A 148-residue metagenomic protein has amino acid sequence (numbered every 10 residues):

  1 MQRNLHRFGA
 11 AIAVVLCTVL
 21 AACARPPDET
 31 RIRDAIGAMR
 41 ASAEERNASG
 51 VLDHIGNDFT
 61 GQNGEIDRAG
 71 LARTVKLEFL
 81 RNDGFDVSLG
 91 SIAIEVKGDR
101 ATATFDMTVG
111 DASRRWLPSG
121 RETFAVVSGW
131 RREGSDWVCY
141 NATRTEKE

Functional and structural regions predicted by a protein language model:
Q2-I12: Bacterial N-terminal signal peptides that target proteins for export
V19-A22: C-terminal motif of bacterial Sec signal peptides marking the signal peptidase cleavage site
A24-R25, T102, G120-E148: Short beta-strand edge/turn micro-motifs at domain boundaries
D28-M39: Short, low-complexity, disordered segments immediately C-terminal to signal peptides in bacterial exported proteins
A38-A41, D53: Surface-exposed charged/polar residues within alpha-helices that form helix-capping/stabilizing sites and interaction
E45-D58: Short, well-ordered alpha-helical segments enriched in acidic and aromatic residues
I55-D67: A short gly/proline-enriched turn/hairpin at secondary-structure junctions
T74-P118: Surface-exposed, charged secondary-structure patches
